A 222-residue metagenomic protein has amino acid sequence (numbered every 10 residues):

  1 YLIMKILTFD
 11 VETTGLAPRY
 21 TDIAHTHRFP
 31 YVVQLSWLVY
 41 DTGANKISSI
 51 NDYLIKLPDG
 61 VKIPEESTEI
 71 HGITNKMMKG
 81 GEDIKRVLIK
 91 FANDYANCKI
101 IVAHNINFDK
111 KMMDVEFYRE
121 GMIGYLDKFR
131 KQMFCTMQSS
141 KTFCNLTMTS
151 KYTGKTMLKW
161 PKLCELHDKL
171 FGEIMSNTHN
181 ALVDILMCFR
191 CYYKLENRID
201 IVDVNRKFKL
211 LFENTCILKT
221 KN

Functional and structural regions predicted by a protein language model:
Y1, E12, K221-N222: Extended, non-core accessory segments
Y1-L2, T215: Residue-level marker of intrinsically disordered, low-complexity segments enriched for small/polar residues
I3-L7: Extreme N-terminal starter segment of soluble prokaryotic enzymes
V11-H25: Short acidic, Gly/Ser-rich segments with clustered Asp/Glu that frequently serve as metal-coordination loops in enzyme
R19, R28-I73, A92-N222: Metal-dependent phosphoesterase core characteristic of DEDDh/y 3'-5' exonuclease domains
T68-K90: Metal-dependent phosphoesterase signature
